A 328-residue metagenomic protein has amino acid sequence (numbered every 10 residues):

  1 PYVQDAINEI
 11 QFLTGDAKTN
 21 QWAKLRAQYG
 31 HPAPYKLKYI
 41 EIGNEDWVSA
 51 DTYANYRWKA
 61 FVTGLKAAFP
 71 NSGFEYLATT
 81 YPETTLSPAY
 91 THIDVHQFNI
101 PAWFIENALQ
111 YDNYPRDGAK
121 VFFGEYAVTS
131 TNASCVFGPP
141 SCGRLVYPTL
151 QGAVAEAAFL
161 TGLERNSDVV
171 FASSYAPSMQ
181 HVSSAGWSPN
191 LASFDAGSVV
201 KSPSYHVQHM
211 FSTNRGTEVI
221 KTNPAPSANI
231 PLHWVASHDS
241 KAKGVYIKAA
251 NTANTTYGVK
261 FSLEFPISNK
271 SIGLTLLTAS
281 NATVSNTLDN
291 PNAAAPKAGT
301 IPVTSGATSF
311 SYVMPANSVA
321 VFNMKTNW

Functional and structural regions predicted by a protein language model:
P1-V3: A conserved hydrophobic secondary-structure block that centers on an alpha-helix together with its immediately flanking
E9, I40, I93, S173 (+3 more regions): Conserved, mostly hydrophobic/aromatic
F12, D16-N20, Q28-L160, R165: Active-site neighborhood of glycoside hydrolase catalytic domains
A119-S237, A242-K243: Aromatic/acidic polysaccharide-binding cleft in carbohydrate-active enzymes
T222, A228, K241, T255 (+1 more regions): Ser/Thr- and Asn-enriched, surface-exposed coil loops between beta-strands
P231-S268, L274-A279, N317-N323: Carbohydrate-binding surface patches
I267-M314: Acidic, Ser/Thr/Pro-rich beta/coil linker or hinge segments at domain junctions
T326-W328: Short, charged beta-turn/beta-strand-edge "cap" motif at the junction between a beta-strand and an adjacent loop
